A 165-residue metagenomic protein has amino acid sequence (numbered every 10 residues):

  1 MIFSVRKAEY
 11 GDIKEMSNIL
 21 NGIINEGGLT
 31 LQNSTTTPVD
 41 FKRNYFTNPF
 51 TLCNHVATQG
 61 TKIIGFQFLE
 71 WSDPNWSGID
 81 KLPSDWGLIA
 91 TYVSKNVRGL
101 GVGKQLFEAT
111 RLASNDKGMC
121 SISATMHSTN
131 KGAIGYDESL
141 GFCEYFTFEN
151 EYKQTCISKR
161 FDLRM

Functional and structural regions predicted by a protein language model:
S4, L88-Y92, S123-T125, S158-R160: Short aromatic/hydrophobic contact patches that present stacked aromatics for nucleic-acid/ligand binding
S4-M16: A short beta-loop-alpha structural element at the N-terminal edge of CoA-dependent acyl/N-acetyltransferase catalytic
Y10, T35-N96, F107, D162-L163: Acetyl-CoA-dependent GNAT
S17, N21-N44: Conserved GNAT-fold acetyl-CoA-binding loop/helix
P49, D85, G118, K153-T155: Residue-level preference for beta-strand/loop junctions
W71-P74, S123-M126, E138-S158: Conserved catalytic-core motifs of GNAT/GCN5-like acyltransferases
G99-L112, G135-S139: Conserved acetyl-CoA-binding loop-helix of GNAT-fold acetyltransferases
S114-M126: Conserved GNAT acetyl-CoA-binding A-motif
